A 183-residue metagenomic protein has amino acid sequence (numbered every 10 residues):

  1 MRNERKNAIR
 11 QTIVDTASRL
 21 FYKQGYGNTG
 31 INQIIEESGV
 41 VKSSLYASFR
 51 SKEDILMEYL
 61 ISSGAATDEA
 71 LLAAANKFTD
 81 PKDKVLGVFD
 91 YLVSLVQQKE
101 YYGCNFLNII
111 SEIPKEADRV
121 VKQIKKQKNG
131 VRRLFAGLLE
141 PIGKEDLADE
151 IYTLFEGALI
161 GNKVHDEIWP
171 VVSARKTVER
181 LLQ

Functional and structural regions predicted by a protein language model:
M1-A8: N-terminal intrinsically disordered/low-complexity leader segments
T12, T16, L20-D54, E58: Helix-turn-helix
E58, L72-Q98, A148-I151: Hydrophobic alpha-helical connector segments
I61-D68: Short, basic, alpha-helical segments at the C-terminal edge of helix-turn-helix-like DNA-binding modules
D68, D83, K115-E140, K176: Amphipathic alpha-helical packing segments from all-alpha helical-bundle domains
V96-R119: Amphipathic alpha-helical segments used for helix-helix packing
V120-K126, E140-L182: Hydrophobic/aromatic-rich alpha-helical bundle segments in the mid-to-C-terminal region
